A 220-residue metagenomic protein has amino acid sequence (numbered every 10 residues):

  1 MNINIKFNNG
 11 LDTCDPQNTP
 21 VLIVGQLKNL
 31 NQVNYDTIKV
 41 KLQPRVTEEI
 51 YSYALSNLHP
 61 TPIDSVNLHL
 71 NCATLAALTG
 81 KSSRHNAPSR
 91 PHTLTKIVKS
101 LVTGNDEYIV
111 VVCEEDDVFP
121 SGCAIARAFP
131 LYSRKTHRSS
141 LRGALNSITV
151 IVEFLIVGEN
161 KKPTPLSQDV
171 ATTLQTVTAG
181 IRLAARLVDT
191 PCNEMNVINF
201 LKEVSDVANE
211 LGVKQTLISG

Functional and structural regions predicted by a protein language model:
M1-G220: N-terminal hydrophobic/helix-forming segments and targeting peptides
